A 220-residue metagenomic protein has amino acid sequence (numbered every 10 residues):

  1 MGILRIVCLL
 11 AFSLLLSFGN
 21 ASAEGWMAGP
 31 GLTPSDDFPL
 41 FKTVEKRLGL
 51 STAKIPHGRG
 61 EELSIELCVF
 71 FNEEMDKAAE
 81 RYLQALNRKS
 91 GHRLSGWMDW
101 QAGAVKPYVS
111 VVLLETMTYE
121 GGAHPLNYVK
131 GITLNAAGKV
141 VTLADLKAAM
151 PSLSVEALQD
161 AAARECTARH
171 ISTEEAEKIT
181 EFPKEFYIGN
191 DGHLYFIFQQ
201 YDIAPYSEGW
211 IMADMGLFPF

Functional and structural regions predicted by a protein language model:
M1-I6: Positively charged n-region of N-terminal signal peptides that target proteins for export
V7-S17: Bacterial N-terminal signal peptides
A21-F220: Compositionally biased intrinsically disordered regions enriched in Thr/Gly
